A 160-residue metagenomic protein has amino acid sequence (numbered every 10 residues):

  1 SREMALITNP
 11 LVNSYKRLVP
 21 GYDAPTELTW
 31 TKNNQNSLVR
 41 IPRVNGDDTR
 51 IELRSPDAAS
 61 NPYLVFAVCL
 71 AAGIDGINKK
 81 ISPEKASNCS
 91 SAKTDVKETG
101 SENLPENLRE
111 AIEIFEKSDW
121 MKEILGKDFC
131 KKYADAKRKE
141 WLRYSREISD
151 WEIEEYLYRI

Functional and structural regions predicted by a protein language model:
S1-I160: Catalytic-core signal marking the mid-to-C-terminal active-site face
